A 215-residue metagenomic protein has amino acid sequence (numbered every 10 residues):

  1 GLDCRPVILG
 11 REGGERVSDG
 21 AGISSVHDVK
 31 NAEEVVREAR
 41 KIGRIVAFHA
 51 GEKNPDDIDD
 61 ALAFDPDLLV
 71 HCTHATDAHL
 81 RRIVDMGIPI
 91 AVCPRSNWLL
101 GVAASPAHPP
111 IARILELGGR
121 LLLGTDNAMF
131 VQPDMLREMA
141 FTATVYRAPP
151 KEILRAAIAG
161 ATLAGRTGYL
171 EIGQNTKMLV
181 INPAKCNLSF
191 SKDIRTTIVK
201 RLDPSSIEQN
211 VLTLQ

Functional and structural regions predicted by a protein language model:
G1-L2: Active-site pocket-lining segments that scaffold enzyme catalytic pockets across diverse folds
R5, G10-P109, R120-L122: Active-site core of metal-dependent hydrolases
A47-H49, C93-R95, I114-R137, G173: Short acidic/histidine-rich active-site segments
D60, P66, S105-P110, L115 (+3 more regions): Active-site loop ensemble at the mouth of alpha/beta enzyme cores that anchors a bound cofactor
L80-I83, I111-E116, L170-I172: Short, conserved, surface-exposed binding loops centered on an aromatic residue
G87, E116-R120, N175-M178, E208: Active-site lining segments that contact anionic ligands and/or coordinate catalytic metals
R147-L154: Short, charged, surface-exposed loops that flank catalytic or proteolytic processing sites
I158-Q215: Active-site microenvironment of metallo-dependent hydrolases
